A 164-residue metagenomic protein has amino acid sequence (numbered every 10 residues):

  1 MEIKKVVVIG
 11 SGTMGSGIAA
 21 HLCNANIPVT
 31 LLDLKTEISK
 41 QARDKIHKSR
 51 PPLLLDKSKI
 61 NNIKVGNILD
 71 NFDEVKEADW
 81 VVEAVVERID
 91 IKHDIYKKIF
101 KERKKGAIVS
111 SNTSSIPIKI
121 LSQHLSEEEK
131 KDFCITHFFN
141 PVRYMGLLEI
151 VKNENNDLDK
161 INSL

Functional and structural regions predicted by a protein language model:
M1-K48, E102: NAD(P)+-binding Rossmann beta1-loop-alpha1 motif at the extreme N-terminus of oxidoreductases
V8, G12, S16, H93 (+2 more regions): Conserved structured core elements
I9, G17, G66, A84 (+2 more regions): Structural motif
H21-N24, D44-I46, D94-K98, S122-E127 (+1 more regions): Short, glycine/charged-enriched secondary-structure capping and boundary segments
C23-N24, V75, P141-M145: Short, flexible turn/loop "capping" segments at secondary-structure junctions
T30, K64-G66, C134: General small-molecule cofactor/ligand-binding pocket signal
L34-Q41, P52-V109, S115-I120, L147-L148: Rossmann-like NAD(P)-binding element
A107-L164: Rossmann-fold dinucleotide-binding core
